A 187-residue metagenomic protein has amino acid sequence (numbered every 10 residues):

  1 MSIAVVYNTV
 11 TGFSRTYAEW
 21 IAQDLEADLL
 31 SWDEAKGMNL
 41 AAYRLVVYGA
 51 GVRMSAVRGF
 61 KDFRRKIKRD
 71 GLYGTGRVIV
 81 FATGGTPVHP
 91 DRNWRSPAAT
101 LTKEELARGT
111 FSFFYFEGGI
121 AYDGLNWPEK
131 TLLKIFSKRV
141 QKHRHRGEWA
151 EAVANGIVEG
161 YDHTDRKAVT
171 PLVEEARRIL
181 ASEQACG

Functional and structural regions predicted by a protein language model:
M1, A41, R108: Structured loop/turn residues at beta-strand edges in well-structured enzyme cores
S2-D24: N-terminal beta1-alpha1 ligand-phosphate binding loop
V6-N8, Y48-G49, F81, F116: Short hydrophobic segments within beta-strands
Y7, R44-V46, F113, N155: Short, flexible coil/turn micro-motifs enriched in small/turn-prone residues
G12, K36-M38, P87, Y122: Flexible, glycine-rich phosphate/dinucleotide-binding loops and adjacent beta-alpha linkers at cofactor/substrate
D24, D28, S55-G187: FMN-binding flavodoxin-like domain, especially the glycine-rich phosphate-binding loop
A27-G37, A41, V46-G49, A82-G84: A short beta-strand-loop structural module common to alpha/beta enzyme folds
V52: Flexible, active-site-proximal loop/turn residues at the rims of small-molecule/cofactor binding pockets and catalytic
